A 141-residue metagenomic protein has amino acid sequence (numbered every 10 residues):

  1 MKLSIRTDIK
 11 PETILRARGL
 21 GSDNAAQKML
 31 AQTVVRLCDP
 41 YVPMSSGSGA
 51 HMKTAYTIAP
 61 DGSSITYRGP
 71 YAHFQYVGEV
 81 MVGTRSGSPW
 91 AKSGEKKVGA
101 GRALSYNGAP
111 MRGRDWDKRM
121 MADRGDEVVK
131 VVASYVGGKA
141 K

Functional and structural regions predicted by a protein language model:
M1-A72, M81-K141: Short, Lys/Arg-rich flexible segments
